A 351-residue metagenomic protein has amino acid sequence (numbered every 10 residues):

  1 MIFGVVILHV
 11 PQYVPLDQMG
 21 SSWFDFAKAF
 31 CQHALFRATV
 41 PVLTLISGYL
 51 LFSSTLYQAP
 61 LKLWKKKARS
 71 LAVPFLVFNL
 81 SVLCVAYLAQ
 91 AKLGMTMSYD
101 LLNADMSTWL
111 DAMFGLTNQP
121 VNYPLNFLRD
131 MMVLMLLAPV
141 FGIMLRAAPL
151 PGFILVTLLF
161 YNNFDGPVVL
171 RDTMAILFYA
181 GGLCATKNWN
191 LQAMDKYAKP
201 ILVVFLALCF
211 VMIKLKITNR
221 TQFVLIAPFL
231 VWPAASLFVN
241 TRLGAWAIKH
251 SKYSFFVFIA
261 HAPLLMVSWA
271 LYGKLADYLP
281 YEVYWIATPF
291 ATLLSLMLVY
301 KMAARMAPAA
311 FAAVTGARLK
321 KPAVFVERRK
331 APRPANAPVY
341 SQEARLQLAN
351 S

Functional and structural regions predicted by a protein language model:
M1-S54, L71-F75, N79: Functionally critical transmembrane alpha-helices in membrane proteins and complexes, commonly lining
F3-V10, F153-V168, L202-K216, A262-P263: Aromatic-anchored segments of alpha-helical transmembrane domains
K28-V40, L116-D130, N162-Y179, L191-K196 (+1 more regions): Interfacial loop-to-helix transition and helix-capping segments at the boundaries of transmembrane helices
H33, R37-V42, S54-A91, S98-G115 (+1 more regions): Transmembrane alpha-helical segments and their boundary/interface "anchor" motifs in multi-pass integral membrane
L51-Q58, P139-A147, A180-L191, V231-R242 (+2 more regions): Structural signal for the C-terminal ends of transmembrane alpha-helices and the immediately following loop
F52, V82-G94, Y99-A175: Hydrophobic alpha-helical segments with transmembrane-like composition
I176-Y179, T186-A287: Alpha-helical transmembrane segments and terminal signal-anchor/GPI-anchor hydrophobic tails, characterized by long
N240-L243, L265-S351: C-terminal "closing" transmembrane helix and its immediate cytosolic amphipathic cap in multi-pass membrane proteins
